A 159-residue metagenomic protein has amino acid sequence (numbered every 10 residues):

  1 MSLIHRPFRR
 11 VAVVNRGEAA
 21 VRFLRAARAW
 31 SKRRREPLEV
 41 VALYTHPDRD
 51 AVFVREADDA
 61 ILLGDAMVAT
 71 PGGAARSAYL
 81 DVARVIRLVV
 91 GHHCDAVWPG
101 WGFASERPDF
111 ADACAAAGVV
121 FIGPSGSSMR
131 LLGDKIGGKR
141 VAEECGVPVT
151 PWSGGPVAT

Functional and structural regions predicted by a protein language model:
M1-T159: N-terminal beta-alpha lobe that positions the nucleotide/phosphoryl donor in ATP/NTP-coupled carboxylate activation
